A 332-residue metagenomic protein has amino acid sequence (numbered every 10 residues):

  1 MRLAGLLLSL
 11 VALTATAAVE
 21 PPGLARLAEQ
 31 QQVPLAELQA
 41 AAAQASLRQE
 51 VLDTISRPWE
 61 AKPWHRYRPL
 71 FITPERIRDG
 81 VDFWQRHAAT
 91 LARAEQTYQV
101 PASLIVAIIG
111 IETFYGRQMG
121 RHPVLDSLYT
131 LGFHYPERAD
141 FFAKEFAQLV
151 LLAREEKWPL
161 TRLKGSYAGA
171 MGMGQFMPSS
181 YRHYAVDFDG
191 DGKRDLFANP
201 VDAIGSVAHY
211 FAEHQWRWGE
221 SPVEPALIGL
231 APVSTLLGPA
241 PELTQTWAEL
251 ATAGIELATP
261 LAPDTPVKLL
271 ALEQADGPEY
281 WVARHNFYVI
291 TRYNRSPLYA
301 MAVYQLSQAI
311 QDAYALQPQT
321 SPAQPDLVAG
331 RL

Functional and structural regions predicted by a protein language model:
M1-L3, L7-A143, Q148-K164, G169 (+1 more regions): Cell-wall glycan-active module
Q175: Functionally critical loop-and-helix segments that line ligand-binding/catalytic clefts of soluble enzyme domains
